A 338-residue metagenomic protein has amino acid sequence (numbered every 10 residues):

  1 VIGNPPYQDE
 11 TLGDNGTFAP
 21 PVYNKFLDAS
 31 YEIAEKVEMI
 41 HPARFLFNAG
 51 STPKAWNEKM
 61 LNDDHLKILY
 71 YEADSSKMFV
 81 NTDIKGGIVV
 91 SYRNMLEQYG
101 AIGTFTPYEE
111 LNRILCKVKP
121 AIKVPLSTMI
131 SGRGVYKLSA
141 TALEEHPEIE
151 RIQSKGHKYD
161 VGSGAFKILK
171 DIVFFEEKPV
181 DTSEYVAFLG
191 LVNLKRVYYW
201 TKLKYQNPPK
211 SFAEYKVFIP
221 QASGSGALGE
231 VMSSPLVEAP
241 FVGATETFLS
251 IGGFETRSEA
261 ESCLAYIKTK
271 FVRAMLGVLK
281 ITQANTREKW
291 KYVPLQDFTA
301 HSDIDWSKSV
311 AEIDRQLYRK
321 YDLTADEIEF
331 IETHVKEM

Functional and structural regions predicted by a protein language model:
V1-Q8: Amphipathic alpha-helical repeat scaffolds
D9-K77, V89-R93, C263: Conserved Class I SAM-dependent methyltransferase catalytic core
E10, L46-N48, S225-L228, M338: Flexible loop/turn segments at secondary-structure boundaries
S75-T245, F254-A325: C-terminal substrate-recognition regions of SAM-dependent nucleic acid methyltransferases
D326-M338: Short, amphipathic C-terminal "tail helix"
